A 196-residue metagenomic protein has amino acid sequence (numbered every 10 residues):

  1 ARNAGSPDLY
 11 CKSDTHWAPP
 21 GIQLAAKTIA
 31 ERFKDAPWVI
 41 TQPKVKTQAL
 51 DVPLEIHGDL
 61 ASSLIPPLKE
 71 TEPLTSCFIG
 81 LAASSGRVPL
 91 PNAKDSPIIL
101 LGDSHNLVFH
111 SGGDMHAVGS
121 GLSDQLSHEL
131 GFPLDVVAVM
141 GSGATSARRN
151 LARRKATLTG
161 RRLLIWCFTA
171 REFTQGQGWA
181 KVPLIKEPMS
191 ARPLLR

Functional and structural regions predicted by a protein language model:
A1-R196: Extracellular glycan-modifying ectodomains
